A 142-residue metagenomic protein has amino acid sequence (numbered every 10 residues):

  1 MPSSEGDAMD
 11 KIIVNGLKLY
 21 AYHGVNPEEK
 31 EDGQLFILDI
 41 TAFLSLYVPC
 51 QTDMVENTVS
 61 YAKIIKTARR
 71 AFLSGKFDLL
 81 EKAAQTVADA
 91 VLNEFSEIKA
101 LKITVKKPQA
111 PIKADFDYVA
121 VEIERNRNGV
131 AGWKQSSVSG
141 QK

Functional and structural regions predicted by a protein language model:
P2-K142: N-terminal, polar/charged subdomain of small-to-medium soluble alpha/beta proteins
